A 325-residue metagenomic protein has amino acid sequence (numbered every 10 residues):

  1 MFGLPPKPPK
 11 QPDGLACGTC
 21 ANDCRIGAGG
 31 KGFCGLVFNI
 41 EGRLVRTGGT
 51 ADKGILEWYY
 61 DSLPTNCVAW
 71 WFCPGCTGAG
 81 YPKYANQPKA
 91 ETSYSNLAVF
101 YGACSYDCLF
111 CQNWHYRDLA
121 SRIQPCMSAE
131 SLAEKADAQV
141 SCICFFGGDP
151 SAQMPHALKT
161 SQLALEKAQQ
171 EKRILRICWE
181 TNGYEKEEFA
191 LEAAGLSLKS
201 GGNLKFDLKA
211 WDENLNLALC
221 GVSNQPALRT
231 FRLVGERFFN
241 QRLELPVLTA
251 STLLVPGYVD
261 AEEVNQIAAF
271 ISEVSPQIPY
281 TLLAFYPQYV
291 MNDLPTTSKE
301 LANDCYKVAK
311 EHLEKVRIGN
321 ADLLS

Functional and structural regions predicted by a protein language model:
M1-K31, N240-L245, L253-S325: Auxiliary Fe-S-binding modules of radical SAM enzymes
K7-G14, A98, D107-C126, A250 (+3 more regions): Solvent-exposed, charged interface segments at domain starts and junctions
L15-L36, F100-W114: Local cysteine-cluster metal-coordination motifs and their immediate loop/turn environment, predominantly Fe-S cluster
G32, L97, L248: A broad, low-specificity signal marking well-ordered, structured residues that form hydrophobic/aromatic
N39-K199: Conserved Radical SAM active-site core
P125-L294: Conserved AdoMet/S-adenosylmethionine-binding subsite of the radical SAM
